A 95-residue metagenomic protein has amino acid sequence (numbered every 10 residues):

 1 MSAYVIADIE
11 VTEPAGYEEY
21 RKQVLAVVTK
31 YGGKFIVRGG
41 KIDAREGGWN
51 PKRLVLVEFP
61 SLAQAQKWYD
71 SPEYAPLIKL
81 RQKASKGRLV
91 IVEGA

Functional and structural regions predicted by a protein language model:
M1-A95: Conserved, structured core segments of small domains
